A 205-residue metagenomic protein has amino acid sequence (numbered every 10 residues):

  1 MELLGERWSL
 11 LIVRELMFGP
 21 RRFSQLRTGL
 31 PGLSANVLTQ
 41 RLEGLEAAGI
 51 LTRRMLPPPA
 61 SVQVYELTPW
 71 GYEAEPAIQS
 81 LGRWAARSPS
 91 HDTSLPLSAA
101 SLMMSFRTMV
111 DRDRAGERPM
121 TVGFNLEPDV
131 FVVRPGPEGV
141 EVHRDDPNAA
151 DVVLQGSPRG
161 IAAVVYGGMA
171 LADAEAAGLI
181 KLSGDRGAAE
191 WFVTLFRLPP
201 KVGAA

Functional and structural regions predicted by a protein language model:
M1-S34: N-terminal helix-turn-helix DNA-binding core of bacterial DNA-binding proteins
G5, P57-S80: Basic, amphipathic "hinge/linker" alpha-helix immediately C-terminal to the N-terminal HTH DNA-binding motif
L10-R14, E73, G160: Pre-recognition alpha-helix immediately N-terminal to the DNA-recognition helix within helix-turn-helix or winged-helix
R41: Residues within the DNA-recognition helix of helix-turn-helix
W70-P135, A172, R186-A205: Acidic, aliphatic-rich amphipathic alpha-helical segments
P147-A205: C-terminal interaction segments
